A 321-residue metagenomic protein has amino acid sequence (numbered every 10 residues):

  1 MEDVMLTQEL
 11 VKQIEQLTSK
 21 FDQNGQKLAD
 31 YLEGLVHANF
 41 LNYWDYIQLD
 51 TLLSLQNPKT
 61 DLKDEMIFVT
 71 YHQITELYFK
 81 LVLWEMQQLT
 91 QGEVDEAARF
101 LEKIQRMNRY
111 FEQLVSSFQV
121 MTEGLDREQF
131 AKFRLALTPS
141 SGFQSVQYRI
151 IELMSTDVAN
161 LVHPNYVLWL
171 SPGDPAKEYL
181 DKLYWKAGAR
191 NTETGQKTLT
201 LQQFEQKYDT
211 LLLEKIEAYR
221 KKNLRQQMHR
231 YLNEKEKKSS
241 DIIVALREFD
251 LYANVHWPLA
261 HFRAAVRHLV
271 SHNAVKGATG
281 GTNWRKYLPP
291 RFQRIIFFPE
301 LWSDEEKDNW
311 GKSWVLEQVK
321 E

Functional and structural regions predicted by a protein language model:
E2-E321: Surface-exposed peri-terminal alpha-helical interaction modules
